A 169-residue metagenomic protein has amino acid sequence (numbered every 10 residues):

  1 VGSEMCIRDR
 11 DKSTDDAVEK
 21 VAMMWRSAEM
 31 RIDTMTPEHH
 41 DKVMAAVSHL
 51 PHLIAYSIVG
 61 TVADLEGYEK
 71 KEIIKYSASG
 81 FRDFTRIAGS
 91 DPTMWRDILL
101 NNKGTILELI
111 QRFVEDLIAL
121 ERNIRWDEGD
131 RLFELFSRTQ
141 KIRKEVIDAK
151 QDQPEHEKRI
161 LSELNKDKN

Functional and structural regions predicted by a protein language model:
V1-I7: Short, small-residue-biased leader/transition segments that mark boundaries at the very start of proteins
R8-R86: Internal alpha-helical scaffold of NAD(P)-dependent oxidoreductase catalytic cores
D9-D11, D15-D16, D33, D41 (+9 more regions): Acidic-enriched, low-complexity/disordered segments with a strong bias for Aspartate over Glutamate
M35, M44, L50-L53, L65 (+5 more regions): Generic detector of leucine side chains in alpha-helical contexts
L50-S57, T61, D91, T105 (+3 more regions): Short secondary-structure junctions and interdomain/linker hinges
K70-T139: Interdomain hinge/lid region at the active-site interface of Rossmann-like NAD(P)-dependent oxidoreductases
A119-N169: C-terminal helix-rich "cap/oligomerization" subdomain common to oxidoreductases
